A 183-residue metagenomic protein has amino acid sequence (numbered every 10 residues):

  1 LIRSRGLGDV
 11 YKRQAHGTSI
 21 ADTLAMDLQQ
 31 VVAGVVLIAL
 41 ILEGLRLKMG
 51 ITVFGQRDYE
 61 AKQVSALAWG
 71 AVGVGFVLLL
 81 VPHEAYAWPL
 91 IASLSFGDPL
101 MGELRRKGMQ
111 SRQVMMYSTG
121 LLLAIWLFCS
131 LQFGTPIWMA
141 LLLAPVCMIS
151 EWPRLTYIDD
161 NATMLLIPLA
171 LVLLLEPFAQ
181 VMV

Functional and structural regions predicted by a protein language model:
L1-Q14: Single conserved hydrophobic/aromatic residue that forms the stacking wall/gate of nucleotide- or nucleobase-binding
K12-L28: Short, hydrophobic transmembrane alpha-helix segments
R13-G17, L45, L174-A179: Structural signal for the C-terminal ends of transmembrane alpha-helices and the immediately following loop
S19-I20, G44-F54, H83, F133-T135: Transmembrane alpha-helix boundary signature
D27-I38: Alpha-helical transmembrane segments
L37-L42, S65-P82, L94-G97: Alpha-helical transmembrane segments of multi-pass integral membrane proteins
F54-W69: Juxtamembrane helix-capping/reentrant segments at transmembrane boundaries
L79-V183: Alpha-helical transmembrane segments
